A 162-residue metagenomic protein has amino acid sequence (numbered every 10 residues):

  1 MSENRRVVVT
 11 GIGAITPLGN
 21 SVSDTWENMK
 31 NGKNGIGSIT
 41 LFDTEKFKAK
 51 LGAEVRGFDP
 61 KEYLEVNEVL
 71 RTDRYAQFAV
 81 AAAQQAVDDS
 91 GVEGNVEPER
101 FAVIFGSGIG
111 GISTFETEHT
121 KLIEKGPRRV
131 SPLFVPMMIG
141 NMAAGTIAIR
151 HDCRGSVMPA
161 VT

Functional and structural regions predicted by a protein language model:
M1-V157: Conserved "HGTGT" condensation-loop signature of ketosynthase/thiolase-family condensing enzymes that catalyze
P159-T162: Short beta->alpha junction loops
